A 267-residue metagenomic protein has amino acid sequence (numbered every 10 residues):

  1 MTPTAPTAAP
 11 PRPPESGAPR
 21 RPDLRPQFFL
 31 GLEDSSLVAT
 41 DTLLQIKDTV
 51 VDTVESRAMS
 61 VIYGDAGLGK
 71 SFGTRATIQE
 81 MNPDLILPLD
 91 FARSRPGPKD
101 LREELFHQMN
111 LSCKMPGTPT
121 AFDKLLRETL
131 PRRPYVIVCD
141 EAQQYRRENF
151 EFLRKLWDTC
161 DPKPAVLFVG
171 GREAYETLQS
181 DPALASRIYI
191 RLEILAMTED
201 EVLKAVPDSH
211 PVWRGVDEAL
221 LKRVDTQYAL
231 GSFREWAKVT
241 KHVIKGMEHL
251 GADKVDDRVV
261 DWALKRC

Functional and structural regions predicted by a protein language model:
M1-A39, D48, G67, F72-Q79 (+6 more regions): C-terminal alpha-helical "lid" subdomain
P26-Q27, G31, P96-M115: Conserved NTP-binding/hydrolysis module of P-loop NTPases
D41-V54: Pre-Walker A adenine-sensing motif
E55-S60: Pre-Walker A (Motif I) flank of P-loop NTPase domains
I78, A174-Y189: Short regulatory helix/loop adjacent to the ATP-binding pocket of P-loop NTPases
M81-S94: Conserved catalytic segments around the Walker B and adjacent sensor/switch elements of P-loop NTPase domains
F91-A92, Y189-V202: Conserved AAA+ ATPase "SRH/arginine-finger" region at the nucleotide-binding site
L126-N149: Conserved P-loop NTPase "ATPase switch" module shared by AAA+ and STAND
